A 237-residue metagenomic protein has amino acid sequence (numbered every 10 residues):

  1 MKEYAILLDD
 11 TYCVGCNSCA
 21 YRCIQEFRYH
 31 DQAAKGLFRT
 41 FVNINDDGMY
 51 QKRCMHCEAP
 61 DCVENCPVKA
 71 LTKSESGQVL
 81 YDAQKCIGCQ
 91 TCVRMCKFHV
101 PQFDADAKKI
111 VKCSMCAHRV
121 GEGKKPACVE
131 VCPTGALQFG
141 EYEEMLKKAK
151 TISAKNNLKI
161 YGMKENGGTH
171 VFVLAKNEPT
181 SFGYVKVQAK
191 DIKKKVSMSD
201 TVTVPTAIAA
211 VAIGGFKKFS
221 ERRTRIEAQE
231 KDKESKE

Functional and structural regions predicted by a protein language model:
M1-E237: Non-ligating segments of multi-cofactor redox enzymes
